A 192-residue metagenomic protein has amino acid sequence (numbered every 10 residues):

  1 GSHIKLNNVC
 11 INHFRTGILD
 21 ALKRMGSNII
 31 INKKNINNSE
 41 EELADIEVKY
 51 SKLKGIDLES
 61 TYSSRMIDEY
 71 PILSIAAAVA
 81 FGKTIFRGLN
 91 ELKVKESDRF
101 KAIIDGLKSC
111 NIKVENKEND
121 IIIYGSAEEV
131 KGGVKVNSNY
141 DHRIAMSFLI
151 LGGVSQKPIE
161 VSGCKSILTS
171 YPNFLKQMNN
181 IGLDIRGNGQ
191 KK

Functional and structural regions predicted by a protein language model:
G1-K192: Short, structured segments at the rim of ligand-binding sites
